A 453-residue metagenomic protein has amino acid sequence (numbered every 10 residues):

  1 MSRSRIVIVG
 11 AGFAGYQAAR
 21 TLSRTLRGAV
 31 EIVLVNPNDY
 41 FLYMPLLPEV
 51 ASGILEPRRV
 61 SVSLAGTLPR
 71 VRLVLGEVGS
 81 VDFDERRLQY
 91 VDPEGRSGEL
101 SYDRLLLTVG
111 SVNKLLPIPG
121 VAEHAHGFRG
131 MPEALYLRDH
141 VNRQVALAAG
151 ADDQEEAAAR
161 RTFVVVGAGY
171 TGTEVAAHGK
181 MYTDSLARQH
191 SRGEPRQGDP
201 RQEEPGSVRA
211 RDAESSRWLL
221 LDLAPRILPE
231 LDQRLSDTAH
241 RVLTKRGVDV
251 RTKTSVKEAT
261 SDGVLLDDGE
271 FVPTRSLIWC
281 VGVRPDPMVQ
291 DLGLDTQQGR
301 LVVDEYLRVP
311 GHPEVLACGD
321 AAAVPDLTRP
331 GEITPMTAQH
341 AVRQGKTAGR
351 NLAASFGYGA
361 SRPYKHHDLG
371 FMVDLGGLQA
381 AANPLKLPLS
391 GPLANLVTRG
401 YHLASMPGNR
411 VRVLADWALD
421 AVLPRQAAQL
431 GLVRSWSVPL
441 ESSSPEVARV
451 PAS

Functional and structural regions predicted by a protein language model:
M1-R3, R72-V164, I278: FAD-binding core/adjacent interface of flavoenzyme oxidoreductases
M1-S80, F163, T173-R196, E203-L231 (+2 more regions): Beta1-alpha1 glycine-rich phosphate/pyrophosphate-binding loop at the start of Rossmann-like nucleotide-binding domains
S2, Q344-S453: C-terminal, flexible cofactor-proximal segment of oxidoreductases
V9, L100-S111, G130, V166 (+4 more regions): Short hydrophobic core segments
G12-G15, G169-G172, A341, G349: Catalytic nucleophile loop
V71-L88, L100, K180-R196, R201-E305 (+2 more regions): A Rossmann-like FAD-binding core segment of flavoenzymes
E123-D153, V264, F271-R343: FAD-site-proximal beta/loop scaffold in flavoenzymes
